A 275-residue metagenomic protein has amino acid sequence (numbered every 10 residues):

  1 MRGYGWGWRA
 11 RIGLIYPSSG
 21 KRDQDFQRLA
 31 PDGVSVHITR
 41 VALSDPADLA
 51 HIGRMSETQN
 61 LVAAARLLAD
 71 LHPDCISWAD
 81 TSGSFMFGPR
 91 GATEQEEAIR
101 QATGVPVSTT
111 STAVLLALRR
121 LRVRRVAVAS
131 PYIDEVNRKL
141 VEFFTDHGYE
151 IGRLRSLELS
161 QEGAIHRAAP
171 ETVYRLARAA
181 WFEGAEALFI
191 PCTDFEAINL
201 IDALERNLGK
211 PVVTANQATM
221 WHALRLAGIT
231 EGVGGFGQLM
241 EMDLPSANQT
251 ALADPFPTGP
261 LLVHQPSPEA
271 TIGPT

Functional and structural regions predicted by a protein language model:
M1-A63, D134-A169: N-terminal glycine-rich anion-binding loop in soluble enzyme alpha/beta folds
T58-L71, T172-A185: Short, well-structured alpha-helical segments in soluble
L68-P106: Glycine/small-residue-rich loop that forms an oxyanion/phosphate-binding "nest" at active or ligand-binding sites
D74-A79, A127-V128, A185-C192: Periplasmic-binding protein-like
Q95-L118, L204-T219, A223: Short, acidic/small-residue loops that bind anionic groups at enzyme active sites
I99-S160: Conserved beta-alpha
L159-A164, K210-G232: Short, flexible loop segments at boundaries between secondary-structure elements
R175-L204, M220: Hydrophobic alpha-helical
